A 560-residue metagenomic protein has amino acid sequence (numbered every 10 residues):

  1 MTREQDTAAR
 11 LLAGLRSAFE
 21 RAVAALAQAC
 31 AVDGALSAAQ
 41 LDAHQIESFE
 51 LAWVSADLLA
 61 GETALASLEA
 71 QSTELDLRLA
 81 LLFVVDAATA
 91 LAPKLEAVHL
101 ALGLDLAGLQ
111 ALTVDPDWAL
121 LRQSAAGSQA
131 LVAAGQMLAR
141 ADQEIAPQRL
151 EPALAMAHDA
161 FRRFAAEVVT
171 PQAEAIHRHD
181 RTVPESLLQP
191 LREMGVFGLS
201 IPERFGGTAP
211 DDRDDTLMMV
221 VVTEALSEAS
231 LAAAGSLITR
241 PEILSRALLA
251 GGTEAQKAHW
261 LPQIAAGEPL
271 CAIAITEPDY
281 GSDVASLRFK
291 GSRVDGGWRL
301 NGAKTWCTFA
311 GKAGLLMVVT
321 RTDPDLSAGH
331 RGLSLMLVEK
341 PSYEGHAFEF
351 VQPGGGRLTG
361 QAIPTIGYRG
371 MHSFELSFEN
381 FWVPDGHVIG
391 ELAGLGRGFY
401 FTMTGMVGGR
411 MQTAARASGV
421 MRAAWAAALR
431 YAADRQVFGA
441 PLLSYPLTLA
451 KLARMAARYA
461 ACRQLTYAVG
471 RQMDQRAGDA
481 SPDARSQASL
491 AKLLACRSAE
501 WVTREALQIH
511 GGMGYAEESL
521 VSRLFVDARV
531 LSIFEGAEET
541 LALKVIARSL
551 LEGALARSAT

Functional and structural regions predicted by a protein language model:
M1-L12, E96-L150, I243, H510-T560: Glycine-rich phosphate/cofactor-binding loops in nucleotide/flavin-utilizing enzymes
M1-L59, I145-H158, P353-A460, S489 (+2 more regions): Glycine-rich beta->alpha junctions and the first turn(s) of the following alpha-helix
A27, A31-A38, D42, L59-A107 (+5 more regions): C-terminal helix-coil-helix/basic helical segment that borders enzyme active sites and/or dimer interfaces and provides
D76, L150-E151, E193-P262, A266-G267 (+3 more regions): Internal helix-loop-helix
E228, T305-G311, G409, R529-A537: Glycine-rich phosphate/pyrophosphate-binding beta-alpha loops
G267-I275: A short, Trp-centered hydrophobic/proline-enriched beta-strand micro-motif
G297, N301-G356: A short core secondary-structure module
